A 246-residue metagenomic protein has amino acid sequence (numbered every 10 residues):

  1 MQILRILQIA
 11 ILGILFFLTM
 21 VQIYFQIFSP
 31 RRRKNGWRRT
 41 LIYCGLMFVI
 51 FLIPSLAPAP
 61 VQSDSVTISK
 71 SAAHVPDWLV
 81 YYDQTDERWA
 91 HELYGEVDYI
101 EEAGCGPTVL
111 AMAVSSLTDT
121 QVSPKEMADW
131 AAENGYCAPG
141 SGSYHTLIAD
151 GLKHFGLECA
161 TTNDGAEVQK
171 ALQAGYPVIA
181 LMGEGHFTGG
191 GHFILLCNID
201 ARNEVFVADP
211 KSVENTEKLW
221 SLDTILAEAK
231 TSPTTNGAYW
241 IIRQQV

Functional and structural regions predicted by a protein language model:
Q2-Y136: Active-site-adjacent structural segments surrounding the nucleophilic cysteine of cysteine proteases and isopeptidases
L12, L18-P30, A57, P76 (+1 more regions): Noncatalytic regulatory segments and standalone regulatory/sensor domains
V97-G106, D119, Y136, G140-Y144 (+4 more regions): Extracytoplasmic/periplasmic, Sec-exported soluble proteins
G104, T108-M112, E126, S143-D150 (+3 more regions): Extracytoplasmic/secreted proteins, especially bacterial periplasmic and envelope-associated proteins
T120, I194-L195, S221-L222: Short, glycine/charged-enriched secondary-structure capping and boundary segments
V122-D164, Q173: Mid-length scaffold segments of soluble, non-membrane domains
E158-F206, S212, Q245: Active-site-adjacent substructure of cysteine-protease-like catalytic cores
